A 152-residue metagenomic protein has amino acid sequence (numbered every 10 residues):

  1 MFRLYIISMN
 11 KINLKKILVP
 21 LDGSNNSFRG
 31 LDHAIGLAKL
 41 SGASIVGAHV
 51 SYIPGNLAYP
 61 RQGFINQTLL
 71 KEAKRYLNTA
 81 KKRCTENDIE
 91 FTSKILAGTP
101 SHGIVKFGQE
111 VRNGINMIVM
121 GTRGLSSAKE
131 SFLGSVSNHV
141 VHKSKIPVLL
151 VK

Functional and structural regions predicted by a protein language model:
M1-I12, K82-I118: Structural beta-alpha unit
F2-S8, V111-K152: Gly/Ser-rich helix-loop-strand patches that form or flank binding pockets for ribonucleotide-derived cofactors
K11-P60, R83: Small/aliphatic-rich secondary-structure junction motif
A48, T92-L96, L149: General small-molecule cofactor/ligand-binding pocket signal
G55, S101-G103, S127: Generic structural signal for helix capping and beta-alpha/helix-loop junctions
G63-N66, E110-R112: Short, hinge-like loop/turn segments at secondary-structure boundaries
F64-R75: A short acidic, glycine-rich active-site loop that binds or catalyzes chemistry on phosphate/adenosine moieties
